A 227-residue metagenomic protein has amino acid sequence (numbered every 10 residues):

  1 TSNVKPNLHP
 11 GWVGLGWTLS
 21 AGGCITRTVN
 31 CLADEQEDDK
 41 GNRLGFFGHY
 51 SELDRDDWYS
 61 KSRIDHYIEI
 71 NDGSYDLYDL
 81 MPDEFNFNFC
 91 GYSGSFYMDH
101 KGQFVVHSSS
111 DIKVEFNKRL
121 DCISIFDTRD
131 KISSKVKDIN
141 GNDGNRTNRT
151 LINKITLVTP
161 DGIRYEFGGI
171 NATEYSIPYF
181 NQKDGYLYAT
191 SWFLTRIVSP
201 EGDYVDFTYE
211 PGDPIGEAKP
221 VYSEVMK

Functional and structural regions predicted by a protein language model:
T1-F193, S199-P200: Long, intrinsically disordered, low-complexity, charged/polar and glycine-rich segments
D203-Y204: Extracellular beta-strand scaffolds
T208-K227: Solenoidal tandem-repeat scaffolds enriched in leucines and small polar residues
